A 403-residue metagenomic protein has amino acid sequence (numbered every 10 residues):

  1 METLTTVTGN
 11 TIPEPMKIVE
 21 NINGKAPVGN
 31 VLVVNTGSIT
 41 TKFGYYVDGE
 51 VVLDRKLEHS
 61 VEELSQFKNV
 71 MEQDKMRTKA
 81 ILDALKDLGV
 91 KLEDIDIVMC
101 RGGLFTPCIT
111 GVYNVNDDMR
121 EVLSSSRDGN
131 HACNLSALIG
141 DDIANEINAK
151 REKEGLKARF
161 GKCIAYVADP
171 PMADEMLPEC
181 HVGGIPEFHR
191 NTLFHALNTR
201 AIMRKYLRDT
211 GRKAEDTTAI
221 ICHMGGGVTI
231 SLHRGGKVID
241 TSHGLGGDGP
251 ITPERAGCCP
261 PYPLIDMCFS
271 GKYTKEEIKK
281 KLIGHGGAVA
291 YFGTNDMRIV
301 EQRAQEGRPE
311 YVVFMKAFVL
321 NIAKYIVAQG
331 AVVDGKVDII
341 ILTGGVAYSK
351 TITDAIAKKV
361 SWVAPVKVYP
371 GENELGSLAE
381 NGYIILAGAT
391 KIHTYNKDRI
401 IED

Functional and structural regions predicted by a protein language model:
V28-E72: Short glycine-rich, Thr/Ser-proximal phosphate-binding strand/loop in the N-terminal lobe of ATP-dependent enzymes
L53-E93, M119, L123-G129: N-terminal phosphate-binding loop and adjacent alpha-helix
L85-A132, I164, M172-G183: Short beta-strand-loop/turn "lid" adjacent to the catalytic site in phosphate-handling enzymes
N134-D142, V167, D174, V182-T218 (+3 more regions): Glycine-rich phosphate-binding loop plus the immediately following alpha-helix
K280, G284-G335: Adenine-nucleotide phosphate-binding core of ATP-dependent small-molecule kinases
V337-I356: Glycine-rich phosphate-binding loops at beta-strand->alpha-helix junctions
K350, D354-E380: Conserved phosphate-binding/catalytic loops in two-lobed NTP-binding clefts
P370-D403: Structural signal for terminal/edge beta-strands and the immediately following C-terminal loop/tail that closes
